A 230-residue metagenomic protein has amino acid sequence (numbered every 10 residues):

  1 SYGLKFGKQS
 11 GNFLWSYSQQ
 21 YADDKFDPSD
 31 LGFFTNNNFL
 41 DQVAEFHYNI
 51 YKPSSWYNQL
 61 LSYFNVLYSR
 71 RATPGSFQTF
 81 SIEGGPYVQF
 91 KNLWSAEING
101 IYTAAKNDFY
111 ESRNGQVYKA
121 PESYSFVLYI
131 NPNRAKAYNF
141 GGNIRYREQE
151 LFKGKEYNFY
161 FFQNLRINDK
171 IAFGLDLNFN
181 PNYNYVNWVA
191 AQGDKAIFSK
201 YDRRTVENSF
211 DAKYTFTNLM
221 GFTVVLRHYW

Functional and structural regions predicted by a protein language model:
S1-W230: Exposed, low-structure sequence patches enriched in small/polar residues
